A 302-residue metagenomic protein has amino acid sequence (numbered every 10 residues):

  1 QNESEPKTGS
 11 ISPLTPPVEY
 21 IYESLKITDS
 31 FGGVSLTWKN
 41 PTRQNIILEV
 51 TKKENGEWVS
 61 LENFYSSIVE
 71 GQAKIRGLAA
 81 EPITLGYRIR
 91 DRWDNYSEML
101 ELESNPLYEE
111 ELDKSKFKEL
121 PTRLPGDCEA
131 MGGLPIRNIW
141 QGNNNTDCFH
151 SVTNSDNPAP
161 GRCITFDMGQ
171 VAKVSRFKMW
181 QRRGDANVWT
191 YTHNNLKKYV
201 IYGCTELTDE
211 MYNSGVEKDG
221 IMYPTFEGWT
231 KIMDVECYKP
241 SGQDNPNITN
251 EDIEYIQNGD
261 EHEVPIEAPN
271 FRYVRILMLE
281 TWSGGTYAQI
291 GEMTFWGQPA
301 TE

Functional and structural regions predicted by a protein language model:
Q1-E5, K74-L107: Beta-strand-rich modules
E5-R43, S97-L124, W296-P299: Pro/Thr/Ser/Gly-rich low-complexity, intrinsically disordered linker/stalk tracts
T42-E70, K197-T205: Extracellular low-complexity, O-glycosylation-prone stalks/linkers
G56-F64, D209-K231: Surface-exposed loop/edge segments in extracytoplasmic proteins
I68-K74, G259-H262: Short S/T/G- and acidic-enriched coil/turn segments that sit immediately N-terminal to beta-strands in beta-sandwich
L102-V171, R182-N187, Y191, Q243-P246 (+2 more regions): Disordered, acidic Ser/Thr/Pro-rich linker "stalks" and the adjacent N-terminal cap of the next globular domain
N143-I221, N258-E302: Aromatic, loop-rich ligand-recognition surfaces of beta-strand-rich domains
G220-V264: Extracellular carbohydrate recognition and processing domains and analogous Trp-centered ligand-binding platforms
